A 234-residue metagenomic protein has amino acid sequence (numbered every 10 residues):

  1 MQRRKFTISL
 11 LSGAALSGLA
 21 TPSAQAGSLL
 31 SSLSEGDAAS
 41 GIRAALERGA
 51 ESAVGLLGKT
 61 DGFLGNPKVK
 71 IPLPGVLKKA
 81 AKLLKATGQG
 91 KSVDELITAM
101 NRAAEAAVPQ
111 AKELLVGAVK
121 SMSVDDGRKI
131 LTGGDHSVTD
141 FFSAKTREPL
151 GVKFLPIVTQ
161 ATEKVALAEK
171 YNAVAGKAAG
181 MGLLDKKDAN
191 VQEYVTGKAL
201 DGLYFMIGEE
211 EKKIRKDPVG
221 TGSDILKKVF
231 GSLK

Functional and structural regions predicted by a protein language model:
M1-A14: N-terminal secretory signal peptides and thylakoid transit peptides that target proteins across membranes
T21-A26: Sec/Tat signal peptide C-region and signal peptidase I cleavage site
G27-A99: N-terminal Sec/ER secretory leader and immediately downstream segment of secreted/extracellular precursors
S34, A38, G49, S92 (+8 more regions): Helical mechanochemical/support elements of P-loop NTPase systems and associated helical scaffolds
A53, S123, P218: Residue-level signature of catalytic and energy-coupling elements of molecular machines, predominantly ATP/GTP-dependent
G90-A161: Mid-length scaffold segments of soluble, non-membrane domains
I157-K198, G202-L203: An amphipathic alpha-helical core segment
G202-K234: A cross-kingdom marker for long, charged
